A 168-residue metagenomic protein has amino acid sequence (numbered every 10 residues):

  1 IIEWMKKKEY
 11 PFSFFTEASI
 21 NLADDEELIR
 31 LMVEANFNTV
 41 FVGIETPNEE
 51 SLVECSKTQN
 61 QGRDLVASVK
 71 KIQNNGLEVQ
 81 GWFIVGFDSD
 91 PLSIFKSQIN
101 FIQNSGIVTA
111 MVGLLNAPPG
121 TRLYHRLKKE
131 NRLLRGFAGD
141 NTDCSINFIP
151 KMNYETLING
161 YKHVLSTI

Functional and structural regions predicted by a protein language model:
I1-I168: A structural motif corresponding to the C-terminal lobe/cap of the Radical SAM core domain
